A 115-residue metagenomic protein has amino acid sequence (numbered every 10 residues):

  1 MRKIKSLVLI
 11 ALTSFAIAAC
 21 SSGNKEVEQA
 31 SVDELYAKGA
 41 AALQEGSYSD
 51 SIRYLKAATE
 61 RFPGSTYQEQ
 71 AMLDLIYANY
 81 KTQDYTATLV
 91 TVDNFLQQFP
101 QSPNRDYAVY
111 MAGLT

Functional and structural regions predicted by a protein language model:
A16-A19: C-terminal motif of bacterial Sec signal peptides marking the signal peptidase cleavage site
S21-K25: Bacterial signal peptide processing site
E26-V27, E60-Q68, L96-D106: Short solvent-exposed coil/turn linkers within tandem alpha-helical repeat scaffolds
